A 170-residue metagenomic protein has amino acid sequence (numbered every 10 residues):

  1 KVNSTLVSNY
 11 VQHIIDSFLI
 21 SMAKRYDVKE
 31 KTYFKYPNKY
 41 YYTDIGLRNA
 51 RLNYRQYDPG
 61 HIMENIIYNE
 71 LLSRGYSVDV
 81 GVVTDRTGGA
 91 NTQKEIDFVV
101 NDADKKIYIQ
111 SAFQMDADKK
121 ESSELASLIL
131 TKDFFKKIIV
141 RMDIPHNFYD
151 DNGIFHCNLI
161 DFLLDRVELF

Functional and structural regions predicted by a protein language model:
K1-V2: Short helix-coil junctions and helix-kink-helix linkers
T5-F170: A cross-kingdom feature that marks ATP-driven nucleic-acid transaction machinery
